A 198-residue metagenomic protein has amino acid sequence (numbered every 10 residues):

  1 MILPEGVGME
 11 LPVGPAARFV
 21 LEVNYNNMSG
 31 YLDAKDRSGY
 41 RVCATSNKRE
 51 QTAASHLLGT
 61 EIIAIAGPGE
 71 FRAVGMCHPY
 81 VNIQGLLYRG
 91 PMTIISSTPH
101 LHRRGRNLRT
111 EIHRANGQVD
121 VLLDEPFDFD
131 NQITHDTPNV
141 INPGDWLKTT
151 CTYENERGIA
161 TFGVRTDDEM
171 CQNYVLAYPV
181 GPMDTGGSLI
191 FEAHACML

Functional and structural regions predicted by a protein language model:
M1-L198: Beta-strand-centric surfaces of beta-sandwich/beta-rich domains
